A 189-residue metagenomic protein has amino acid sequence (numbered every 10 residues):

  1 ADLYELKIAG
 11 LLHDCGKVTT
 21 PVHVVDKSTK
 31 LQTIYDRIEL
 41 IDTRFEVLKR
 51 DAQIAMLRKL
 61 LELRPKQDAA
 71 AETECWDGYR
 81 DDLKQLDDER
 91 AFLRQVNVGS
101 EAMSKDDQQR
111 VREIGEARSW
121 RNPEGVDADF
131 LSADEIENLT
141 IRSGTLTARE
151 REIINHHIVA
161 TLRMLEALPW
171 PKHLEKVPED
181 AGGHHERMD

Functional and structural regions predicted by a protein language model:
A1-D189: Histidine- and acidic-residue-rich, metal-dependent catalytic cores
